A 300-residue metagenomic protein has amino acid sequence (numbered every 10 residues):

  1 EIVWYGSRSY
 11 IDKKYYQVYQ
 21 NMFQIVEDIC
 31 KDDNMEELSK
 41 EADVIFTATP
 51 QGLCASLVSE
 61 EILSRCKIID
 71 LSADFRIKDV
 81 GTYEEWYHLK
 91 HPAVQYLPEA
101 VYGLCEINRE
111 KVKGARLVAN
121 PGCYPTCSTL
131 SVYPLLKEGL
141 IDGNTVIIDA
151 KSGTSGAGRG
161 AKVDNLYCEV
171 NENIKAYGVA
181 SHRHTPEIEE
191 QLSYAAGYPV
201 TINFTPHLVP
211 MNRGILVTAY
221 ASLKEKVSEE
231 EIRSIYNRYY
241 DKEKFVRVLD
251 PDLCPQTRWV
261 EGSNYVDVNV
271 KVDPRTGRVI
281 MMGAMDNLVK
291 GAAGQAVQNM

Functional and structural regions predicted by a protein language model:
E1-E172, Y177-V179, K271-R275: N-terminal Rossmann-like NAD(P) cofactor-binding subdomain of oxidoreductases, focused on the glycine-rich
F46, V58, E189, R233-N237 (+1 more regions): Non-transmembrane alpha-helical segments in soluble domains of secreted/periplasmic/extracellular proteins
E99, T126-L130, V179-E187, V227 (+4 more regions): Conserved active-site and cofactor/substrate-binding residues in soluble primary-metabolism enzymes
A100, V200, N264-V266: Short beta-strand or tight-loop elements that sit immediately N-terminal to catalytic metal-binding acidic residues
A180-L253: C-terminal substrate-binding/catalytic lobe of Rossmann-fold NAD(P)-dependent dehydrogenases
Y220-M300: C-terminal active-site/capping subdomain that shapes the small-molecule cofactor and substrate pocket of enzyme
